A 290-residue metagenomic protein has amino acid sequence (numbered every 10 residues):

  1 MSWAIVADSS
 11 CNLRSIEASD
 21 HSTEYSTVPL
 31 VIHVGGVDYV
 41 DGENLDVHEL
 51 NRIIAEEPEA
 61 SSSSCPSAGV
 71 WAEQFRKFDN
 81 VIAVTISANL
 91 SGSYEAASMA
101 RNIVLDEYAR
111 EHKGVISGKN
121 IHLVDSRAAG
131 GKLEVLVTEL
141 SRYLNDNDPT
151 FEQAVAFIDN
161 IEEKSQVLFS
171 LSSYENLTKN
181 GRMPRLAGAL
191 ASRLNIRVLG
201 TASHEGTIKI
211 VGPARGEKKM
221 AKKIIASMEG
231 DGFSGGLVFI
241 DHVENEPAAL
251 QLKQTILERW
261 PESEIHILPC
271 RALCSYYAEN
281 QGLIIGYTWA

Functional and structural regions predicted by a protein language model:
M1, F75-F78, D231-S234: Flexible, charged surface loops at secondary-structure boundaries
S2-V70: N-terminal glycine-rich anion-binding loop in soluble enzyme alpha/beta folds
W3, V81-A83, G236-V238: Generic beta-sheet signal
V6-A7, T85-S87, V124: Short beta-strand segments
S10-S19, Y25-S26, L30-V31, S98-N102 (+3 more regions): Mixed-charge interfacial surface used for oligomerization/domain docking and macromolecular partner engagement
S62, A83, L123, F239-I240: Short catalytic-loop micro-motif centered on adjacent basic/acidic residues
S64-A88, E95: Glycine/serine-rich loop-strand microenvironments at binding/catalytic pocket rims
I86-H112, V137: Short Gly/Thr/Asp-enriched flexible loops that form oxyanion-binding sites at enzyme active sites
